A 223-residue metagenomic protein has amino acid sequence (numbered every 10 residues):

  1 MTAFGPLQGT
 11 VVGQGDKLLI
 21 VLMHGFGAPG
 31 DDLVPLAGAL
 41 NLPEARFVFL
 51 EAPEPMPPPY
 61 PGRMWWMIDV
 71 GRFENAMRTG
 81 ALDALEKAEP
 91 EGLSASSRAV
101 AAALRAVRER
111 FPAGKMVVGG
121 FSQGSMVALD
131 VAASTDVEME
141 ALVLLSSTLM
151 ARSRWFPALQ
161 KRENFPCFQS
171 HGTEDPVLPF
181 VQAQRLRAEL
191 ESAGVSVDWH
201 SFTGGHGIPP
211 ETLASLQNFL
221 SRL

Functional and structural regions predicted by a protein language model:
T2-A113: Serine-hydrolase catalytic machinery in alpha/beta-hydrolase-like enzymes
H24-F26, M116-F121, G172: Conserved alpha/beta-hydrolase "nucleophile elbow" surrounding the catalytic nucleophile
L33-L36, F156, P179-E189: Short alpha-helix in the alpha/beta-hydrolase fold that links the catalytic acid
P35, D130-S134: Active-site signature of alpha/beta-hydrolase-fold catalytic machinery across serine- and Asp/Cys-nucleophile hydrolases
G120-G124, A128: Gly/Ala-rich beta-loop-alpha elbow adjacent to hydrolase catalytic centers
V137-L149: A conserved short beta-strand
F168-H171, D175: Short beta-strand/loop motif that positions the catalytic acidic residue of the alpha/beta-hydrolase fold
V181-L223: C-terminal catalytic histidine-bearing segment of alpha/beta-hydrolase fold enzymes
